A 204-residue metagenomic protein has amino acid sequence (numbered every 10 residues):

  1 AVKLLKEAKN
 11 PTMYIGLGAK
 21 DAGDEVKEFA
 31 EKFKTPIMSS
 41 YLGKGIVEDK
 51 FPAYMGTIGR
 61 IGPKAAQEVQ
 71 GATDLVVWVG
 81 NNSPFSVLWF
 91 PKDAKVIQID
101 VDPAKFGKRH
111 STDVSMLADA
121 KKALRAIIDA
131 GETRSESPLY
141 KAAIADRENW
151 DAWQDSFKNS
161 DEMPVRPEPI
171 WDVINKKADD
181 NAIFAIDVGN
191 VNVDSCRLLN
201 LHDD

Functional and structural regions predicted by a protein language model:
A1-P11, Q70-T73, V173-A182: Glycine-rich phosphate/diphosphate-binding loops that line cofactor/substrate pockets in enzymes
K9-A22, D161: Glycine-rich phosphate/diphosphate-binding loops and the adjacent beta-loop-alpha structural elements that coordinate
L17-A19, G43, N81-P84, G189-V191: Short glycine-rich anion-binding loops that position phosphate/pyrophosphate groups of nucleotides and phosphorylated
D21-L42, A182: Redox- and metal-dependent alpha/beta enzyme cores, enriched for Fe-S-associated oxidoreductases and cofactor-handling
D24-F29, V87-W89, V173: A short acidic, amphipathic alpha-helical/loop segment
G43-A143: Glycine-rich, acidic loop regions that bind phosphate or pyrophosphate groups
R147-D204: Active-site diphosphate/adenylate-binding microenvironment
